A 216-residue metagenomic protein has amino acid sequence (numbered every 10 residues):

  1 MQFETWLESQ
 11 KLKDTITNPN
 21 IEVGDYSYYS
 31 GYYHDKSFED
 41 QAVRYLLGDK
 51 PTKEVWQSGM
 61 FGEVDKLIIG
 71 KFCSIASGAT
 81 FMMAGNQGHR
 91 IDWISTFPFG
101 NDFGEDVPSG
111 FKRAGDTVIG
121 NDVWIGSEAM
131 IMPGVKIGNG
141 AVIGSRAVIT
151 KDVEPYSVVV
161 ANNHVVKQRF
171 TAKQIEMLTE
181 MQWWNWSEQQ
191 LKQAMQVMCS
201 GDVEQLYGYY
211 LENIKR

Functional and structural regions predicted by a protein language model:
M1-F3, N18: Nucleotide/phosphate-binding site architecture used for ATP/NTP-dependent chemistry
T5-S9: Short linear interaction motifs
K11-L12, I16-T17, I21-G88, G100 (+2 more regions): Structural signal for interior beta-strand "rungs" in well-ordered beta-sheet cores of soluble enzyme domains
I91: A short alpha->loop->secondary-structure connector
I94: Short clusters of hydrophobic/aromatic residues that line enzyme substrate/ligand-binding pockets
F97: Interfacial juxtamembrane loops and adjacent helix segments that form the catalytic/substrate-binding surfaces
G100, E105-I131, N163-R216: C-terminal segments of enzyme domains that contribute to small-molecule binding surfaces
